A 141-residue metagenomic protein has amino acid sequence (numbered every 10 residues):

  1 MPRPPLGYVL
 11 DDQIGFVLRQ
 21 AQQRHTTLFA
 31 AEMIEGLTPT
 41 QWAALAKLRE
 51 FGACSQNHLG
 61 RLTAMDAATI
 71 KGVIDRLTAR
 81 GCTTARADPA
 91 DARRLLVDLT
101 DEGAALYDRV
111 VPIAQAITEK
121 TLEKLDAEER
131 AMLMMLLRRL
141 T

Functional and structural regions predicted by a protein language model:
M1-E35, C82, L99-D101: N-terminal leader segment of winged-helix/HTH proteins
M1-P4, D88, T141: Intrinsic-disorder/low-complexity coil detector
V9, Q13, A43, R94 (+1 more regions): Amphipathic alpha-helical recognition patches that constitute DNA-binding helices
F16, Q23-T69, R80: N-terminal helix-turn-helix DNA-binding core of bacterial DNA-binding proteins
T26, A53, L62, D75-R139: Charged, amphipathic alpha-helical coiled-coil/dimerization segments
